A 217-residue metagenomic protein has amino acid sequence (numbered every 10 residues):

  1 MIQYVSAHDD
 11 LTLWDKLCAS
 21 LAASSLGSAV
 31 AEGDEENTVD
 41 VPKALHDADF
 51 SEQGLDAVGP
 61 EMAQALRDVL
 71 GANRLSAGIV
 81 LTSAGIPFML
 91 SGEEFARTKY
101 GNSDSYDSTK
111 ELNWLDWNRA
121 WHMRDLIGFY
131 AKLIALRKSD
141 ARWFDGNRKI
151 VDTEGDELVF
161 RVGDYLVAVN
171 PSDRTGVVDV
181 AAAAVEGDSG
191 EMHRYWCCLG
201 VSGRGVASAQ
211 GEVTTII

Functional and structural regions predicted by a protein language model:
M1-A181: Loop/helix patches that line or flank the sugar-binding groove of alpha-linked glycan CAZymes
D173-I217: C-terminal beta-sandwich/jelly-roll accessory domains of carbohydrate-active enzymes
